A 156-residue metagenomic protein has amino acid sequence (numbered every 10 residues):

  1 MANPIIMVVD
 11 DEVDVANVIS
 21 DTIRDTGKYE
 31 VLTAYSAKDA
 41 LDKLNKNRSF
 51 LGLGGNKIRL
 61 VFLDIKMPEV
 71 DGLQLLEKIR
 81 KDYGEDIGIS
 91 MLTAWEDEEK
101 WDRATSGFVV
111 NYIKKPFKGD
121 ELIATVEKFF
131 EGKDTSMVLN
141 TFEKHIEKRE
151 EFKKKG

Functional and structural regions predicted by a protein language model:
D10, D64, T93: Active-site residues of response regulator receiver
V13-Y35: Two-component/phosphorelay signaling modules centered on CheY-like receiver
T33-S49, G72: Helix N-cap/capping motif at the beta->alpha junctions
D39, F117-V126: C-terminal output helix
R48-F62: Active-site beta3 strand of CheY-like receiver
M67: Receiver (REC) domain active-site loop signature in two-component systems and cognate sites in sensor histidine kinases
Q74, E96-N111, A124: Alpha4 helix (beta4-alpha4-beta5 surface) of REC/receiver domains from two-component response regulators
E131-G156: CheY-like receiver
